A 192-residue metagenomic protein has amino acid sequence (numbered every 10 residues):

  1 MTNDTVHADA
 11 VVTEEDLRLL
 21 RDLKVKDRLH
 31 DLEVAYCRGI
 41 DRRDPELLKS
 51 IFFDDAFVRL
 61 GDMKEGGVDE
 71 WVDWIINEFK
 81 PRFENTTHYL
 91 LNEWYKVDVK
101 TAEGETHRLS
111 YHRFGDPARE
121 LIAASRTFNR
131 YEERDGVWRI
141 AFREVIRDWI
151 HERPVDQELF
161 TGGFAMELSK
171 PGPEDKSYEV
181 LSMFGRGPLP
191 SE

Functional and structural regions predicted by a protein language model:
M1-R38, R42, E46, S50: Short, low-complexity N-terminal intrinsically disordered segments enriched in polar/charged residues
T2-V6, E103, R126-L159, G163-F164: Short beta-strand edge/turn micro-motifs at domain boundaries
D27, F83-T86, E120-I122: Transmembrane beta-barrel outer-membrane domains
P45-F114: A solvent-exposed, acidic/Ser-Thr-rich amphipathic alpha-helical stretch
H88-L90, I122-T127: Short, surface-exposed coil-to-beta transition loops
P117-L121, Q157-L159: Short, surface-exposed loop/helix-turn segments at secondary-structure junctions that function as lids/hinges flanking
R153-E192: Acidic/histidine-enriched, glycine/proline-rich intrinsically disordered or flexible terminal extensions
